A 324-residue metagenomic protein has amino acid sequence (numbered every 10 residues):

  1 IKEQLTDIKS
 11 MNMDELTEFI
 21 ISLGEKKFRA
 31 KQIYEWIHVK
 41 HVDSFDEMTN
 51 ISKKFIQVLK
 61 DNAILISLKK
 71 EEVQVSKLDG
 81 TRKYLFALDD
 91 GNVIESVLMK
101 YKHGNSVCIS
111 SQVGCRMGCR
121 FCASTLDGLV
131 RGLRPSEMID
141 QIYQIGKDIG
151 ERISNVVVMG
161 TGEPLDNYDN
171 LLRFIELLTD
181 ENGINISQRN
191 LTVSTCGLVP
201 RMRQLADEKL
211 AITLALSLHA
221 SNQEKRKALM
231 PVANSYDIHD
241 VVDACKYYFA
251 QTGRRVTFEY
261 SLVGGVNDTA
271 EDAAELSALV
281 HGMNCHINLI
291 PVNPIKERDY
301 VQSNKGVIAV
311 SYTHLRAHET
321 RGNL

Functional and structural regions predicted by a protein language model:
I1-N105: Flexible, acidic/Gly-rich N-terminal and inter-domain linker regions that tether and position cofactor-handling modules
H41-S44, N222, T320: Alpha-helix N-cap recognition
K100-E137: Canonical Radical SAM [4Fe-4S] cluster-binding loop centered on the CxxxCxxC motif and its immediate flanking residues
T125-N155: Conserved alpha-helical substructure of the radical SAM core
G146-N155, G160-S311: Conserved AdoMet/S-adenosylmethionine-binding subsite of the radical SAM
T313-T320: Conserved small/polar residues in nucleotide/adenosyl-binding loops
